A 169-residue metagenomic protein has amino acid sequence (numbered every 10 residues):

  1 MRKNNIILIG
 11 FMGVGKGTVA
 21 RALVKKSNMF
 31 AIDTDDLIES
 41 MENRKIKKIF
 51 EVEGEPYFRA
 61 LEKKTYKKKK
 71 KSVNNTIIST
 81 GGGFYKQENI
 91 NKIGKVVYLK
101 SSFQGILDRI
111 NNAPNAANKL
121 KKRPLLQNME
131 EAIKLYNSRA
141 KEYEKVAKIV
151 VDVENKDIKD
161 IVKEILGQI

Functional and structural regions predicted by a protein language model:
M1-K3, K26, N137-I169: NTP-dependent small-molecule kinase module
L8: Hydrophobic anchor at the beta1->P-loop junction of P-loop NTPases
F11: P-loop (Walker A) phosphate-binding loop of NTP-binding proteins
G17: Walker A/P-loop
F30-N91: ATP-dependent small-molecule kinase phosphotransfer cores that center on conserved nucleotide phosphate-binding segments
G82-Y85, S102-Q104, K156: Short glycine-rich anion-binding loops that position phosphate/pyrophosphate groups of nucleotides and phosphorylated
K95-A140: A glycine- and Lys/Arg-enriched "phosphate-lid" helix/loop adjacent to the NTP-binding pocket of small-molecule kinases
